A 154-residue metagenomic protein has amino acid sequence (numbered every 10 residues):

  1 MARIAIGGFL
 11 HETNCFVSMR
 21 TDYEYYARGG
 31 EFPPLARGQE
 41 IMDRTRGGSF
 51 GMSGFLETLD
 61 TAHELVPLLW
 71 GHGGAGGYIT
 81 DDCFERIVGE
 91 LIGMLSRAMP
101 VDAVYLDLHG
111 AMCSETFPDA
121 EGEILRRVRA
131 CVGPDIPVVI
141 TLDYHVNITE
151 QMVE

Functional and structural regions predicted by a protein language model:
M1-T61: N-terminal amphipathic/basic leader segments beginning at the initiator methionine
A5-E12, Y26, T80-V88, S96-E154: Active-site histidine-anchored catalytic micro-motif
G29-F32, L65-L68, M99-V104: Short amphipathic alpha-helical segments, especially helix-boundary/capping motifs
E31-M42, L69-Y78, H109-G110: Glycine-/proline-rich flexible loop or hinge segments
G51-L95: Low-complexity, highly charged intrinsically disordered N-terminal segments that act as targeting/localization
